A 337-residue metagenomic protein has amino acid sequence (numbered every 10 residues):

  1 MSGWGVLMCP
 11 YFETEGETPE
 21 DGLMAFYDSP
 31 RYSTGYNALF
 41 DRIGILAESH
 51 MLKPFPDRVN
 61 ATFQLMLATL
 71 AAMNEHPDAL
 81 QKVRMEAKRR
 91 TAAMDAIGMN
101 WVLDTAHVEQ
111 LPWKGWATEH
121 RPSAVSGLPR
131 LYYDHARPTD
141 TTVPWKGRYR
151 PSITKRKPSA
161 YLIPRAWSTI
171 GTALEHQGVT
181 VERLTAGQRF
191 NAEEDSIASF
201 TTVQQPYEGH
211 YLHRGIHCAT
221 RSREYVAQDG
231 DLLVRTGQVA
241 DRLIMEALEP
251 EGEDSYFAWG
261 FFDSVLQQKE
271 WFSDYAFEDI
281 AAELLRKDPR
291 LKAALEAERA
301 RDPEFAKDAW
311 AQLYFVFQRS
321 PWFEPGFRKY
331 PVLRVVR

Functional and structural regions predicted by a protein language model:
M1, E75-Q81, N191-D195, D263-K269 (+1 more regions): Short C-terminal domain-edge/linker segments immediately following a structured domain
M1-Y11: Hydrophobic, small-residue-rich alpha-helical packing segments that form membrane-like cores
G5-L7, R42-G44, A160, D231-L233: Beta-sheet entry/capping signal
F12-S199: Hard-cation-handling environments
L70-N74, A186-R189, P206-H210, F257-F261: Glycine-rich loops and low-complexity Gly/Arg-rich segments that provide flexible linkers or classic glycine-based
R90-G98, Q204-Y211, E278-L285, R299-D302: A general structural signal for short secondary-structure boundary/capping elements
G171-R242, L248-E251: Substrate-recognition/cap regions that form aromatic- and gly/pro-loop-enriched pockets for small-molecule ligands
A240-L243, L248-R337: Accessory, solvent-exposed terminal regions and/or long lumenal/extracellular loops of proteins
